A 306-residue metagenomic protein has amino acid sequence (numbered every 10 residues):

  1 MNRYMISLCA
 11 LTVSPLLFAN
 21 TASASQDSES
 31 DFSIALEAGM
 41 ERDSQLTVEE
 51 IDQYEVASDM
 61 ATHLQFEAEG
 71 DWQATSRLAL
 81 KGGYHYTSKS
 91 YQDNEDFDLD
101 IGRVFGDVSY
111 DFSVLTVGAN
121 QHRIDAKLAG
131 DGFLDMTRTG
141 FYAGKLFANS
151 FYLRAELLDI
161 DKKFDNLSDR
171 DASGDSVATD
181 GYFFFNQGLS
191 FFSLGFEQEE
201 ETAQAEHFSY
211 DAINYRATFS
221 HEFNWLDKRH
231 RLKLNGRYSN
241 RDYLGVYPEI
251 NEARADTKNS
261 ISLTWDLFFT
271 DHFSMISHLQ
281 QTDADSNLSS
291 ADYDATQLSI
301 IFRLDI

Functional and structural regions predicted by a protein language model:
M1-L8: Bacterial N-terminal signal peptides that target proteins for export
L11: Alpha/beta catalytic cores of group-transfer enzymes, especially the acyltransferase/condensing modules of polyketide
N20-I306: Gram-negative and organellar
